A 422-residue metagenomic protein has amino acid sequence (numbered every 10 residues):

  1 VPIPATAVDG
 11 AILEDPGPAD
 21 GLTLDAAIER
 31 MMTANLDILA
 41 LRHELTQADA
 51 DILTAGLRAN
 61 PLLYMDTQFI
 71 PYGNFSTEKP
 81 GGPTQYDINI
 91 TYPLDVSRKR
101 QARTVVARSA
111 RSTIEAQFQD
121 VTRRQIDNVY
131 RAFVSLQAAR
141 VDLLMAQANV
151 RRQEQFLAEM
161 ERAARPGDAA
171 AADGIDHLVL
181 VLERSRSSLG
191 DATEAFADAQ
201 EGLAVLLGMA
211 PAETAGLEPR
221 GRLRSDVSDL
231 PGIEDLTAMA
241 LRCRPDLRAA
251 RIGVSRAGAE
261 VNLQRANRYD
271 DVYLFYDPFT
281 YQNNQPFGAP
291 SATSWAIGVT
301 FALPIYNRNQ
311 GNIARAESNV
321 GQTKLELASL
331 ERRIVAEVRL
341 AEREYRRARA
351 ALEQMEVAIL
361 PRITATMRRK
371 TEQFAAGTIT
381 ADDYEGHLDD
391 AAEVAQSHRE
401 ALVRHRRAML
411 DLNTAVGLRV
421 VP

Functional and structural regions predicted by a protein language model:
V1, E154, R184-P211, L360-L418: Short segments within alpha-helical structural elements
P4-R30: Regulatory alphaC helix of protein kinase catalytic domains
I12-D20, I52, Y64-V96, R103 (+4 more regions): Small/polar, glycine/serine/threonine/aspartate-rich low-complexity segments that form flexible
A27, A34, L41, P93 (+22 more regions): Amphipathic alpha-helical coiled-coil segments and their boundaries
E29-L39, T46-P61, I88-V105, A116-R123 (+7 more regions): A glycine-/polar-enriched beta->alpha junction
A116-M239, A341-E344, A348, A391 (+1 more regions): Periplasmic alpha-helical coiled-coil/stalk elements that build and connect Gram-negative outer-membrane
R123, P166-A169, V205, A266 (+3 more regions): Short coil/turn linkers that connect adjacent helices within long alpha-helical scaffolds, especially alpha-solenoid
